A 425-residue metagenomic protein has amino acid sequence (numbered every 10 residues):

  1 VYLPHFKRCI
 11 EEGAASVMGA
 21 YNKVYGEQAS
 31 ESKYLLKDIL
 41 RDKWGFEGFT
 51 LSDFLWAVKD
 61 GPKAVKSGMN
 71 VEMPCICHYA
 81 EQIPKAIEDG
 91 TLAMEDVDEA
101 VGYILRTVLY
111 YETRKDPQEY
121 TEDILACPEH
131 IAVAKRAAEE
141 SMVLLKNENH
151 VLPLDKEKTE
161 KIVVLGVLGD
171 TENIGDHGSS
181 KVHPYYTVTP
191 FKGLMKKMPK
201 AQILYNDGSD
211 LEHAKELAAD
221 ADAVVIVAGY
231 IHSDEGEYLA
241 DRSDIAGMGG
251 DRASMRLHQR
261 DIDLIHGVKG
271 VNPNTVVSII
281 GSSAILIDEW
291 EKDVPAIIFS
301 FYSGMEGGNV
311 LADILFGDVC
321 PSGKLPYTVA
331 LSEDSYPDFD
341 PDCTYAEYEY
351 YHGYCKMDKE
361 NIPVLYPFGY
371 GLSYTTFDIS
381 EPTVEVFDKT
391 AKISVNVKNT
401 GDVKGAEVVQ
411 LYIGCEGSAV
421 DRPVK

Functional and structural regions predicted by a protein language model:
V1-D96, Y103: Second-shell residues forming the walls of enzyme active-site clefts
L3-P4, G26-A29, G45, L51-F54 (+3 more regions): C-terminal non-catalytic regions of proteins with extracellular/luminal or membrane-system context
I10, V108-D116, K324, I362: Proline-centered turn/helix-capping motifs that create local helix->coil transitions or kinks
A15-M18, L40-R41, G61-K63, P117-Q118 (+3 more regions): A short alpha-helix capping/helix-coil boundary motif
E81, E95-G102, R106-I124: Conserved, charged catalytic cores of large soluble enzymes
